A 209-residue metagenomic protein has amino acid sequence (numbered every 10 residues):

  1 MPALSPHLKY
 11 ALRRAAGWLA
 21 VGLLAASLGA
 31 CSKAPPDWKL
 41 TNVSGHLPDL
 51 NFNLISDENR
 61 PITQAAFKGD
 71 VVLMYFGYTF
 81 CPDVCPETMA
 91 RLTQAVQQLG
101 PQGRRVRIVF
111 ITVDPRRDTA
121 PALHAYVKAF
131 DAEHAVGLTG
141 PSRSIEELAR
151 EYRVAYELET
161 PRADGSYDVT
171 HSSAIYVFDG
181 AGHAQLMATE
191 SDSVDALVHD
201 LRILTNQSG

Functional and structural regions predicted by a protein language model:
A26-A30: C-terminal motif of bacterial Sec signal peptides marking the signal peptidase cleavage site
S32-A34: Bacterial signal peptide processing site
F52-V72, V96: A short beta-strand-turn-helix
Q64-T88, L92: Short active-site neighborhood of thiol/selenol oxidoreductases, capturing the structured segment around
D70-V71, E87-I111, K128: Conserved helix-turn-beta segment immediately C-terminal to the redox Cys motif in thioredoxin-like folds
R104-D118, H134-R143: Thiol-based oxidoreductase modules, predominantly thioredoxin-like and allied folds used for disulfide exchange
H124-S172: Short, internal strand/loop/helix patches that form the active-site neighborhood or redox-interaction surface
P161-G209: Thiol-/selenol-based redox modules, centered on thioredoxin-like and closely related oxidoreductase domains
